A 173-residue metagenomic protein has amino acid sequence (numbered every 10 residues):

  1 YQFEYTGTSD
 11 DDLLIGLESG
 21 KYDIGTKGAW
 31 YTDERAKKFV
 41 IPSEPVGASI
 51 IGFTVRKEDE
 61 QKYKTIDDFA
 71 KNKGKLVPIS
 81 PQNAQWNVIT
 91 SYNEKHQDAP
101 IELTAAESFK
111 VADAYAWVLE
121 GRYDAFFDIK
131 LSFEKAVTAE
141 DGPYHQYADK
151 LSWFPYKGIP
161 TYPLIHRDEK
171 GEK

Functional and structural regions predicted by a protein language model:
Y1, G52-K110, L131: Bilobed "Venus flytrap"/periplasmic-binding protein-like clamshell domains and structurally analogous long
Y1-A29: Extracytoplasmic small-molecule ligand-binding "clamshell" domains of the periplasmic binding protein/Venus flytrap
E4-I15, I101-E120: Short helix-initiation/N-cap motifs at beta->coil->alpha
T8, D12, S19, A48-I50 (+2 more regions): Extracytoplasmic
D10-L13, A29-E34, E58-Q61, Q82-W86 (+2 more regions): Solvent-exposed loop/turn segments at secondary-structure junctions within structured extracellular/periplasmic domains
L17-E18, F53, F69, W117-L119 (+1 more regions): Hydrophobic residues within well-ordered alpha-helices
V46-T54, E140-K173: Periplasmic-binding protein-like
